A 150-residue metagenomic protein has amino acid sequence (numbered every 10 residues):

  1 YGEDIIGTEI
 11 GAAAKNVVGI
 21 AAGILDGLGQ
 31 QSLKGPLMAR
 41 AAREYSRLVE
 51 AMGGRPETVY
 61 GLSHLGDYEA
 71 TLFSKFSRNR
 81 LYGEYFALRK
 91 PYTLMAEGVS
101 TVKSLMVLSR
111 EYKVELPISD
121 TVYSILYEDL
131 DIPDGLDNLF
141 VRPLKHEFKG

Functional and structural regions predicted by a protein language model:
Y1-E3, P117-I118: General beta-strand structural signal in soluble alpha/beta enzymes
E3, A21-A22: Short, structured patches in soluble enzyme cores that scaffold and shape functional sites
I5-G7: Short, solvent-exposed loop/turn elements at beta->coil junctions and helix N-caps that rim active or binding pockets
E9, K15, A22-G23, L28 (+1 more regions): NAD(P)-dependent Rossmann-like dehydrogenase/reductase catalytic/cofactor-binding core
Q30-A42, T93-L94: Active-site pocket-shaping loop/turn-to-helix segments
A39-M52: An active-site-proximal "capping" alpha-helix that borders the catalytic cofactor pocket
